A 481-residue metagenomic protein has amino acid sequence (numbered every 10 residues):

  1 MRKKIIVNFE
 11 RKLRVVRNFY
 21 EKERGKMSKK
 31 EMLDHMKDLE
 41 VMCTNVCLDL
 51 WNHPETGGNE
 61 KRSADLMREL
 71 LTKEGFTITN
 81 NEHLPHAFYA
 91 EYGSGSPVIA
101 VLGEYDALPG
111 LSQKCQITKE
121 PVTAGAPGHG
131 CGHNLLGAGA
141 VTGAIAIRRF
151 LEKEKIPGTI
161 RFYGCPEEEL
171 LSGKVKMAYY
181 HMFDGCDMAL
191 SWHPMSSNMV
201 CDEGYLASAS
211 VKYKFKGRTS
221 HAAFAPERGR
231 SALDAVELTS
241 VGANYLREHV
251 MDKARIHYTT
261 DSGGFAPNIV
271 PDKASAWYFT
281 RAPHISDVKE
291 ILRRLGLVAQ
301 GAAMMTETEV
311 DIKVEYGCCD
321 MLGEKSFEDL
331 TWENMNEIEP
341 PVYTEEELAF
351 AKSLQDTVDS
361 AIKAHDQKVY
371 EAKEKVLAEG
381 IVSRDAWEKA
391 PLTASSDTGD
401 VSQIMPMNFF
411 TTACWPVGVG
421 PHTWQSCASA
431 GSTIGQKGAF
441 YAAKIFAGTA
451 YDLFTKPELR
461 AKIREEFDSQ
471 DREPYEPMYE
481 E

Functional and structural regions predicted by a protein language model:
I5-K26: Short, Lys/Arg-enriched N-terminal segments with co-localized hydrophobic residues within the first ~10-30 amino acids
S28, H35, L39-V46, N59-L70 (+22 more regions): General structural feature for long, well-ordered alpha-helical segments within catalytic domains of soluble enzymes
S28-H129, N134, A138-G158: Acidic/His- and Gly-rich active-site-bordering loop/insert found across diverse amide/peptide-bond hydrolases
L50, V101, H133, F162 (+7 more regions): Divalent metal-coordination and catalytic microenvironments
T79-N80, E168, C201-Y205, E388-L392: Short Gly/Pro-enriched turn/cap motifs at secondary-structure boundaries
F88, L108, I117-G128, N134-L135 (+2 more regions): Histidine/acidic-residue-rich, glycine-tolerant segments that coordinate divalent metal ions
E237-E481: Metal-dependent amide/peptide-bond hydrolase catalytic core, centered on the "pita-bread" metallohydrolase fold
